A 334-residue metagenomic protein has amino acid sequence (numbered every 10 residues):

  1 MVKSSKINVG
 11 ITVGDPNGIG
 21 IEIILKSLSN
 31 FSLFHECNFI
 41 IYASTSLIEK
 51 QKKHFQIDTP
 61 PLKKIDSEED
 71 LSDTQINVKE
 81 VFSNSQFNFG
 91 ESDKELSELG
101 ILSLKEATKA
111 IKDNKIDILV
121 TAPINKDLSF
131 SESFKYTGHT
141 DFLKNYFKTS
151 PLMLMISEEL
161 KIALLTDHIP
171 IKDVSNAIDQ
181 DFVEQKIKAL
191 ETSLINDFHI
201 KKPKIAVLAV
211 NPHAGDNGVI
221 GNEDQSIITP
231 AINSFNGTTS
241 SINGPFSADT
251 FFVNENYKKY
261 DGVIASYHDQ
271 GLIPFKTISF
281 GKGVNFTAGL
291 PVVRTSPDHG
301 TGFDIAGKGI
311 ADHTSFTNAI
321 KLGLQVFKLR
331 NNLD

Functional and structural regions predicted by a protein language model:
M1-G138, Q180-S266, Q270-T277, K282-G283 (+3 more regions): Contiguous, glycine/small-aliphatic-enriched amphipathic segments in soluble metabolic enzymes
F130-L152: Glycine/threonine-rich beta-strand-loop-alpha-helix active-site module that forms ligand/phosphate-binding
Y146-L160, A288-D304: Short, flexible loop segments at boundaries between secondary-structure elements
I156-E184: Ligand-binding beta-strand-loop-alpha-helix segment within the catalytic cores of soluble metabolic enzymes
